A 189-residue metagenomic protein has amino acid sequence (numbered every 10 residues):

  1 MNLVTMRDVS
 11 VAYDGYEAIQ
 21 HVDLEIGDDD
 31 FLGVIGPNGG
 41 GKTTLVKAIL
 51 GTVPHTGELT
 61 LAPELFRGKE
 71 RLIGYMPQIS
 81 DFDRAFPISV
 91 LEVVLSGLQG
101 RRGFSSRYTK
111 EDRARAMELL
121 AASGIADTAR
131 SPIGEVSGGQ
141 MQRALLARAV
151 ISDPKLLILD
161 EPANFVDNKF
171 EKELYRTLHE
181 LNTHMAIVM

Functional and structural regions predicted by a protein language model:
V4, A18-I19, A129: Conserved structural motif at the start of ABC-family nucleotide-binding domains
P54-I73: Conserved ABC transporter NBD signature motif
Y108, P132-V136, Q140: Conserved ABC ATPase signature
T109-T128: Conserved ABC ATPase "signature" region
L146-A147, L174: Hydrophobic anchor residue at the start of the ABC signature
L157-E161: Catalytic Walker B motif of ABC-type/P-loop ATPase nucleotide-binding domains
T177-M189: Conserved catalytic loops of ABC-family nucleotide-binding domains
